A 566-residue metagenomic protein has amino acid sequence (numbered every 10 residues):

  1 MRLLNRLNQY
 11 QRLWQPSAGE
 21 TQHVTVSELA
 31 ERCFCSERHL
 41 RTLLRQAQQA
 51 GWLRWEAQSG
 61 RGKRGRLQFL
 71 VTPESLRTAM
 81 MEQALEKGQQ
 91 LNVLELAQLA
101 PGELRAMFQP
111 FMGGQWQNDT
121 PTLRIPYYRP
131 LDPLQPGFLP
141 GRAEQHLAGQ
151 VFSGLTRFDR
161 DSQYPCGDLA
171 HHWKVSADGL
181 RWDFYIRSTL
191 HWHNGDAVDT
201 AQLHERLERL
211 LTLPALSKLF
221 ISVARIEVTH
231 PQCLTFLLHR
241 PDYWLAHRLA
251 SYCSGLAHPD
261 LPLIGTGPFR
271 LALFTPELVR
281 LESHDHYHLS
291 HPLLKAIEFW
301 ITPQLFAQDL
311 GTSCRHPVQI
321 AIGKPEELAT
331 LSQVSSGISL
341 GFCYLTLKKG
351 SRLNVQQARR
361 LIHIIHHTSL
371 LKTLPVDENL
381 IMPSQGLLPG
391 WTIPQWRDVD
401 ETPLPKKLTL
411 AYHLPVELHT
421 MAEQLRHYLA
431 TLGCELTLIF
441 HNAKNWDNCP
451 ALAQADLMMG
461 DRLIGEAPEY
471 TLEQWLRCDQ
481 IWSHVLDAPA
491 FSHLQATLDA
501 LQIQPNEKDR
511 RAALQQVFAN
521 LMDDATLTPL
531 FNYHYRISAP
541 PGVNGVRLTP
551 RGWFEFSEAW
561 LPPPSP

Functional and structural regions predicted by a protein language model:
G19-E28, C33-H39, G51, W55-A57 (+1 more regions): Ligand/substrate-recognition segments at binding pockets and active sites
G19-Q22, R41-L43, P140-R142, H172-A215: Aromatic- and charge-enriched surface segment that lines or borders ligand/interaction sites
Q58, R360-P394, T420-Q424, A453-P566: Detector for C-terminal structural segments
R66, L216-L261, T266-F274, L278: Surface-exposed binding/hinge segments that line and control ligand-binding clefts or catalytic entry sites
P126-V175: N-terminal lobe/hinge region of extracytoplasmic solute-binding protein
P130-E144, A246-S251, S538-E555: A structural "hinge/loop" feature
E282-D285, S335-R360, I364, T373 (+1 more regions): A bilobed periplasmic-binding-protein/Venus flytrap-type ligand-binding module shared by bacterial periplasmic
H286-A329: Ligand-site clamp/hinge motif
